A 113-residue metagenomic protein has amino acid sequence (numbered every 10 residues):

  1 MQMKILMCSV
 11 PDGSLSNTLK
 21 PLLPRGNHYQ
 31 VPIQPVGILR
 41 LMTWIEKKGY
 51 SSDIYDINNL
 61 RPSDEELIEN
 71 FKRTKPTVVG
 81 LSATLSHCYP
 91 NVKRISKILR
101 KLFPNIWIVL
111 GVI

Functional and structural regions predicted by a protein language model:
M1-I113: A short, structured N-terminal alpha-helical element that caps or precedes a catalytic domain
